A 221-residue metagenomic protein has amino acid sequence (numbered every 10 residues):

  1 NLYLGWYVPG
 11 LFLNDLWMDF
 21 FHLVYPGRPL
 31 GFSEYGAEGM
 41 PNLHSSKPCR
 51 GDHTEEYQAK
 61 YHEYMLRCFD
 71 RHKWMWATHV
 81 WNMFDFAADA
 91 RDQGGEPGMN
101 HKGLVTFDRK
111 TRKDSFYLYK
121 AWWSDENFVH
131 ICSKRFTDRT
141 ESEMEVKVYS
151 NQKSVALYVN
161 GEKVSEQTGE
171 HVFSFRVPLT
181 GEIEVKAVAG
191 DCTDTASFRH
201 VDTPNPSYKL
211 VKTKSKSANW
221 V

Functional and structural regions predicted by a protein language model:
N1-W122, E126-S142, E170-F173: Substrate-binding/catalytic cleft of secreted carbohydrate-active enzymes, primarily glycoside hydrolases
N82, V159-G161, A189: Residue-level signal for short segments within beta-strands and strand-turn junctions of well-structured beta-sheet
K120-Q152, T203-V221: Surface beta-strand/loop "capping" patches
S154-Y158: Beta-strand signatures of extracellular beta-sandwich domains
K163-E170: Short beta-strand segments within Ig-like beta-sandwich modules, predominantly Fibronectin type-III
R176-G181: Surface-exposed, short loops/turns at beta-strand junctions within beta-sandwich domains
E182-D191: Short, aromatic- and glycine-rich surface loops/edge beta-strands on solvent-exposed regions
D191-P204: Edge beta-strands of extracellular beta-sandwich domains
